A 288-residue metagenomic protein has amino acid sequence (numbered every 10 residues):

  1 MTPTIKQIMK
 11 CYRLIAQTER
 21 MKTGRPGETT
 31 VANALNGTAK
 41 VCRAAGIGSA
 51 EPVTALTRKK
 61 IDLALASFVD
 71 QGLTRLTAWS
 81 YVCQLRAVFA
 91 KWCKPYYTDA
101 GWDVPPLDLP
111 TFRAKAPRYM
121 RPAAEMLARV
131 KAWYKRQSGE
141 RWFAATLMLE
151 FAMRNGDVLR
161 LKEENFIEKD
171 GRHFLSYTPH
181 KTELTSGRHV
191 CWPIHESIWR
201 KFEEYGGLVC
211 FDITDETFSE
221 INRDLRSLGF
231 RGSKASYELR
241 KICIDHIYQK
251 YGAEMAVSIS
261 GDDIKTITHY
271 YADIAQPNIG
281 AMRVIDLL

Functional and structural regions predicted by a protein language model:
R13-T29, L35-P117, A132-W133: N-terminal core-binding DNA-recognition domain of tyrosine recombinases/integrases
W79-Y81, P110-N155, L159: Basic, Lys/Arg- and aromatic-enriched nucleic-acid-binding interface segment
K94-D99, T146-G171: Short, charged phosphate-coordinating catalytic segments
F112-V130, L184-E196, L208-F211: DNA breakage-rejoining catalytic core of tyrosine-based enzymes
R160-R200: Conserved tyrosine-mediated DNA breakage-rejoining catalytic core shared by Y-recombinases
K181-E183, A253, S260-V284: Catalytic-site neighborhood detector that most strongly recognizes the C-terminal catalytic loop/helix of tyrosine
C191-G232, C243: Active-site/catalytic core of tyrosine-dependent DNA strand-transfer enzymes
T214-N222, R231-Y251, S260, I264-Y270: Short basic/aromatic active-site micro-motif
